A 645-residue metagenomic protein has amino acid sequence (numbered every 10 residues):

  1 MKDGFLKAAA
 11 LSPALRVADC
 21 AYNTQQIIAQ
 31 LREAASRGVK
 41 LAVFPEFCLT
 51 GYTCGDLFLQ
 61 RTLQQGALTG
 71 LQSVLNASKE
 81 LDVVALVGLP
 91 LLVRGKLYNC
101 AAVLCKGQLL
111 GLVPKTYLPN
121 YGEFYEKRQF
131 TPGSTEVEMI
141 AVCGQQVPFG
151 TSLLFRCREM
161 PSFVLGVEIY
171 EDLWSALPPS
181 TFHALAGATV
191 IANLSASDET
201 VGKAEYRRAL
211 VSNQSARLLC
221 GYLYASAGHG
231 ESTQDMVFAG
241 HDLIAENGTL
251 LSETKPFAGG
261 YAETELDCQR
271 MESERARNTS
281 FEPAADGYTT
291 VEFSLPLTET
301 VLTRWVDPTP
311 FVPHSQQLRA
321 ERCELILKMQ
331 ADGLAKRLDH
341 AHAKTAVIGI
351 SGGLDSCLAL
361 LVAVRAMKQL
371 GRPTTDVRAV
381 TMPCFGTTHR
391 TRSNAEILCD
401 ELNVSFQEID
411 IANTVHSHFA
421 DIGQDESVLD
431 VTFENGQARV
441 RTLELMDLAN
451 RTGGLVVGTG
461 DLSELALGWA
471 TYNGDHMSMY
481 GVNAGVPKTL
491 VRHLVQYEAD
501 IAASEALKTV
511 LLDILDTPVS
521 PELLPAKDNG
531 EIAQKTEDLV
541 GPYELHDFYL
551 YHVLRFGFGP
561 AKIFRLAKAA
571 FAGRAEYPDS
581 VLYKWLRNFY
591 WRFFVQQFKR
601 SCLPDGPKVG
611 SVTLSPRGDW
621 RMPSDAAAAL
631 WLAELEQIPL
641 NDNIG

Functional and structural regions predicted by a protein language model:
M1-V347, R365-T374, E401, F406: Enzyme catalytic cores with a strong preference for nitrogen-chemistry domains
L6, P161-V164, C220, S232 (+4 more regions): ATP/NTP-dependent adenylation/nucleotidyl-transfer catalytic domains that generate, transfer, or process NMP-activated
